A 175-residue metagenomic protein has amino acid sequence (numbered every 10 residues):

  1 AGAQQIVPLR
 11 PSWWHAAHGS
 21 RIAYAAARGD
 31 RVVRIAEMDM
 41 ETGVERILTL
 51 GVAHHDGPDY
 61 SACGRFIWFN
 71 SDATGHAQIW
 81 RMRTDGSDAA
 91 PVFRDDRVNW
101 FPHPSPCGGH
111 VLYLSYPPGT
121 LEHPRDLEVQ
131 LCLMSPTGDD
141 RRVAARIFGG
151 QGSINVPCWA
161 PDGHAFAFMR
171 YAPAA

Functional and structural regions predicted by a protein language model:
A1-A175: Sequence signature of WD/YWTD-type beta-propeller architectures
